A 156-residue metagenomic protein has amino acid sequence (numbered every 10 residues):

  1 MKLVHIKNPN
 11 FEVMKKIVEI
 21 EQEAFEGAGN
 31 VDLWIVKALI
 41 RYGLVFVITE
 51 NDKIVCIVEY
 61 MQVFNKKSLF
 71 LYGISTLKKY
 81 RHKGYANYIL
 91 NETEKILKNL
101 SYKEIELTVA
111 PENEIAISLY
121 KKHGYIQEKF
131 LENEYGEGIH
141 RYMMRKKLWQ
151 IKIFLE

Functional and structural regions predicted by a protein language model:
V4-K79, L90-E92, I96, W149: Acetyl-CoA-dependent GNAT
E12, K66, G84, I115 (+1 more regions): Residues that form or flank phosphate/diphosphate-binding pockets in enzymes that use nucleotide phosphates
K53, L77-N91, L100, P111-S118 (+1 more regions): Conserved glycine-rich acetyl-CoA-binding loop
I57, E128-F130: Residue-level detector of high-confidence beta-strand sites
F70, S101-K103: Short loop/turn motifs at secondary-structure junctions
E94, L107-V109: Short acidic/polar micro-motifs centered on Gly/Asp/Asn
K103, A110-I117, K122-H123, F130-E156: C-terminal "cap" of GNAT-fold acetyltransferases
